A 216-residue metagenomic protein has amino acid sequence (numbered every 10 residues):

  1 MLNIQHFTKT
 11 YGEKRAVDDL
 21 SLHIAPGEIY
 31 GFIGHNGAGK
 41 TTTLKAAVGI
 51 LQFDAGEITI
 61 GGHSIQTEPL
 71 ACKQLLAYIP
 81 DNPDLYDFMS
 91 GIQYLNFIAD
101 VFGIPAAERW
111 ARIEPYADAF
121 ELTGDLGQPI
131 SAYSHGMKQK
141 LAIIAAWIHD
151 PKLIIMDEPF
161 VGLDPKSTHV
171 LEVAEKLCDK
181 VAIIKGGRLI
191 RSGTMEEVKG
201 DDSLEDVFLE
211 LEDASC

Functional and structural regions predicted by a protein language model:
N96, D100, A107-D125: Conserved ABC ATPase "signature" region
P129-G136: Conserved ABC ATPase signature
I148-K152: A short, proline-enriched helix->beta-strand linker immediately N-terminal to the Walker B motif in ABC-type P-loop
I154-E158: Catalytic Walker B motif of ABC-type/P-loop ATPase nucleotide-binding domains
A174-K176: A short, surface-exposed alpha-helical micro-motif characterized by mixed small hydrophobic and charged/polar residues
S192-G193: ABC ATPase "signature
